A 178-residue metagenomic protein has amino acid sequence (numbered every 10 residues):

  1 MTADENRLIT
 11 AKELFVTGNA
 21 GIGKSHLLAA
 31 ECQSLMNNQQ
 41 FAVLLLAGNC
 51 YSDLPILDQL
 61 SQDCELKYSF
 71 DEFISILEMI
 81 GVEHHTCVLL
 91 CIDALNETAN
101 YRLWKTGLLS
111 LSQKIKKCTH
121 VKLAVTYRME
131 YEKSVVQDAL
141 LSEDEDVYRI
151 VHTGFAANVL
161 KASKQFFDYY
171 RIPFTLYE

Functional and structural regions predicted by a protein language model:
M1-E178: P-loop NTPase signaling cores
